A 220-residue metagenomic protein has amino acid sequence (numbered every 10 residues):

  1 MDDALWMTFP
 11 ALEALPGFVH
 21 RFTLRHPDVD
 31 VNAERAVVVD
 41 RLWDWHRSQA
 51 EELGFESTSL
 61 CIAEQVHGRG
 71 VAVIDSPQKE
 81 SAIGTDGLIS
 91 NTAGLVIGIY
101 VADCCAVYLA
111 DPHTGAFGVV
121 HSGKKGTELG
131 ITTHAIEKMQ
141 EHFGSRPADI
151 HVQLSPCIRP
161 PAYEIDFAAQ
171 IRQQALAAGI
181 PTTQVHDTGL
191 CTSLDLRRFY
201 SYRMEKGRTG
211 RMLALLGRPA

Functional and structural regions predicted by a protein language model:
M1-A220: Active-site microenvironment for binding and transforming phosphate-containing groups
